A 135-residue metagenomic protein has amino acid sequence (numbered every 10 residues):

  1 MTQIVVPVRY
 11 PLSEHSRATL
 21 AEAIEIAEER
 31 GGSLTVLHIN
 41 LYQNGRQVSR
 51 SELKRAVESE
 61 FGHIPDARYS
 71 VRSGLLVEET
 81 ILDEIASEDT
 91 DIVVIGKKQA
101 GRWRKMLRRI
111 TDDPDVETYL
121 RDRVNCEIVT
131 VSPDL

Functional and structural regions predicted by a protein language model:
T2-Q47: Small/aliphatic-rich secondary-structure junction motif
R17, G45-S49, E79-L82, K105-M106: Short, well-ordered secondary-structure micro-motifs
L20, Q47-E58, P114: Short, surface-exposed alpha-helical segments at coil->helix boundaries
I24, E58, L82, T118: Active-site phosphate/pyrophosphate- and oxyanion-stabilizing loops and adjacent acidic/basic residues in soluble
R30, P65, R123-N125: Short, structured coil segments at secondary-structure junctions
T35-L37, R68-R72, V129-V131: General small-molecule cofactor/ligand-binding pocket signal
F61-A100: Mid-chain, well-packed structural core segment of small domains
I92-L135: Gly/Ser-rich helix-loop-strand patches that form or flank binding pockets for ribonucleotide-derived cofactors
